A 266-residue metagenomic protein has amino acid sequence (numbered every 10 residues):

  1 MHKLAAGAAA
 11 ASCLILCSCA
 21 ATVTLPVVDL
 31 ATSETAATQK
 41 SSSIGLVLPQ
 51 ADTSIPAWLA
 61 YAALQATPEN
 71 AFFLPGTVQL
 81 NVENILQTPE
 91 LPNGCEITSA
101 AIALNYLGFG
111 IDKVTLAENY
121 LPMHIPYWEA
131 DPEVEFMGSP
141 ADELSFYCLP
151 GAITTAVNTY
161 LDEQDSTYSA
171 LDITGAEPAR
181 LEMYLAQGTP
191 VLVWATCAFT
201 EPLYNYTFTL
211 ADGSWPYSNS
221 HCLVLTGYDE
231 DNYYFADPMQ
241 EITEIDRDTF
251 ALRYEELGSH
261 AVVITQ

Functional and structural regions predicted by a protein language model:
H2-T24: Sec-dependent N-terminal signal peptides of Gram-positive bacterial secreted proteins and lipoproteins
C19-A156, C197-F199, Y204-P216: Active-site-adjacent structural segments surrounding the nucleophilic cysteine of cysteine proteases and isopeptidases
L25, E201, N205-Y217, L223-Q266: Noncatalytic regulatory segments and standalone regulatory/sensor domains
Q65-A66, A71-F72, M183-P190, P216-N219 (+2 more regions): Extracellular/periplasmic catalytic domains that process cell-envelope and extracellular macromolecules
G94-E96, A170, P190-A195, V224 (+2 more regions): Structural recognition of the beta-strand scaffold that forms the well-ordered cores of secreted hydrolase catalytic
S139-A179, M183-Q187: Mid-length scaffold segments of soluble, non-membrane domains
Q164-S166, Q187-L192, D229-N232, S259-H260: Loop/turn elements at helix/coil->beta-strand transitions in domains of secreted/extracellular proteins
L181-V191, A195-E201: Short, solvent-exposed, low-complexity loop/linker segments
